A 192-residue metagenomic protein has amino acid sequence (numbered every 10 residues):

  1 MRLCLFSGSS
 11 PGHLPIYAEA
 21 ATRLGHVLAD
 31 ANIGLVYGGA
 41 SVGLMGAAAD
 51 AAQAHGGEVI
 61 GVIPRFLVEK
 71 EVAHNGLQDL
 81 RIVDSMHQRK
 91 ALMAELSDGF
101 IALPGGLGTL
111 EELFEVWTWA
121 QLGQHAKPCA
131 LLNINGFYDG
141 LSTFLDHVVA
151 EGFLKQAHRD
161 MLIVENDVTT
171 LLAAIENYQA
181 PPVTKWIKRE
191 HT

Functional and structural regions predicted by a protein language model:
M1-L96, I134-T169, A173, Y178-T192: A cross-family phosphate/adenosyl-ligand binding-site feature
D79, Q121-Q124: Gly/Ser-rich helix-loop-strand patches that form or flank binding pockets for ribonucleotide-derived cofactors
Q88-L122, A130, P182-I187: Active-site/ligand-binding-proximal alpha/beta "capping" segment
L103-P104, P128-L132, R159-L162: Flexible, glycine/proline-enriched loop segments at strand-loop-helix junctions that form or flank small-ligand binding
